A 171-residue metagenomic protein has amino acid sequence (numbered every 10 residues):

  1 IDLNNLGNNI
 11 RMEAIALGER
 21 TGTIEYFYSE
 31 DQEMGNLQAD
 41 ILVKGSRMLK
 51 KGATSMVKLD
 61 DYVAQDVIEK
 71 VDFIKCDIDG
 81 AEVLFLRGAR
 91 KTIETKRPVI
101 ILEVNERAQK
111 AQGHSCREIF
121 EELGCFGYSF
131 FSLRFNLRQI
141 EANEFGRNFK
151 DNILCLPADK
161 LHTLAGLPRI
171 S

Functional and structural regions predicted by a protein language model:
I1-S171: Phosphate/nucleotide-binding beta-alpha loop and adjacent structural elements of enzyme active sites
